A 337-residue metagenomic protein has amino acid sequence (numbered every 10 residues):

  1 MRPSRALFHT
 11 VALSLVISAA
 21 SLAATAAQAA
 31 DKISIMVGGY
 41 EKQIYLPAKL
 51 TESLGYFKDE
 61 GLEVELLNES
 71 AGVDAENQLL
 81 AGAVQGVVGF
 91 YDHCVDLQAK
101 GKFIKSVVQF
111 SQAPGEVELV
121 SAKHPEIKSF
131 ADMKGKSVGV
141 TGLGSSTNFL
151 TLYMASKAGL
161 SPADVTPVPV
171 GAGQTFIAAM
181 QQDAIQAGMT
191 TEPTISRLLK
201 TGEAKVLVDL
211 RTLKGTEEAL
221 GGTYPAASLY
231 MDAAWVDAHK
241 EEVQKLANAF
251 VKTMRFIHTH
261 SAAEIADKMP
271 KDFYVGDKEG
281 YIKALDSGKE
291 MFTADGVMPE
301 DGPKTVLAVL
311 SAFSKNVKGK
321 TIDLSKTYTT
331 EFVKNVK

Functional and structural regions predicted by a protein language model:
M1-A6: N-terminal secretory signal peptides that target proteins for export/translocation
T10-S21: Bacterial N-terminal signal peptides
L22-A29: Sec/Tat signal peptide C-region and signal peptidase I cleavage site
A30-A172, Q182-E192, S196, E203 (+2 more regions): Short, glycine-/small- and polar/acidic-enriched structural segments that line small-molecule recognition paths
G39, A219-L220, M298: Short Gly/Pro-enriched turn/cap motifs at secondary-structure boundaries
D92-H93, T175-P270: Pocket-lining segment of extracytoplasmic ligand-binding domains
V236-V317: Secondary-structure end/capping motifs
K304-K337: Conserved C-terminal helix/tail region of periplasmic/extracytoplasmic solute-binding proteins
